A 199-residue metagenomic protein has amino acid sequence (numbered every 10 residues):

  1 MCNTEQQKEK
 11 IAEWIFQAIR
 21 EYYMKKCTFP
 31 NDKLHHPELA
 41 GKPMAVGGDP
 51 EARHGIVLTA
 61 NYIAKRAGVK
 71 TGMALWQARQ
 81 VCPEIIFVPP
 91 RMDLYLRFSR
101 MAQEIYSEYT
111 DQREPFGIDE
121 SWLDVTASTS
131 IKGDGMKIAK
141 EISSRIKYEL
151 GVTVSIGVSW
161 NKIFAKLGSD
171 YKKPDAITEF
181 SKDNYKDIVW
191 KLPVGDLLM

Functional and structural regions predicted by a protein language model:
M1-M199: Gly/Gly-Pro- and Ser/Thr-rich, intrinsically disordered tail segments characteristic of DNA damage-repair and tolerance
